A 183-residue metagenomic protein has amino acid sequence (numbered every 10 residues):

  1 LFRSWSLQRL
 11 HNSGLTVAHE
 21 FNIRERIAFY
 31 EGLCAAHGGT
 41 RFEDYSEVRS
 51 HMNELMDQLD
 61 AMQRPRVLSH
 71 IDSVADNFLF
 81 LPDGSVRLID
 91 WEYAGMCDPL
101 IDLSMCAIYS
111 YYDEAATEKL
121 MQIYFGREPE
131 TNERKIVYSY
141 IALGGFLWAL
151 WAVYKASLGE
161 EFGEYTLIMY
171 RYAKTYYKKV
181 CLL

Functional and structural regions predicted by a protein language model:
L7, H11-L15, E128: Protein kinase-like catalytic domain
S13-I71, P82-D83: An alpha-helical support segment within catalytic cores of ATP-dependent transferases
L68, R87-D90: Pre-DFG segment of protein kinase catalytic domains
L100-P129, A142-E160, Y172: Active-site activation/catalytic loop segments of kinase-like enzymes and analogous catalytic loops in related
K174-L183: Regulatory N- and C-terminal appendages and interdomain linkers associated with kinase/kinase-like NTP transferase
